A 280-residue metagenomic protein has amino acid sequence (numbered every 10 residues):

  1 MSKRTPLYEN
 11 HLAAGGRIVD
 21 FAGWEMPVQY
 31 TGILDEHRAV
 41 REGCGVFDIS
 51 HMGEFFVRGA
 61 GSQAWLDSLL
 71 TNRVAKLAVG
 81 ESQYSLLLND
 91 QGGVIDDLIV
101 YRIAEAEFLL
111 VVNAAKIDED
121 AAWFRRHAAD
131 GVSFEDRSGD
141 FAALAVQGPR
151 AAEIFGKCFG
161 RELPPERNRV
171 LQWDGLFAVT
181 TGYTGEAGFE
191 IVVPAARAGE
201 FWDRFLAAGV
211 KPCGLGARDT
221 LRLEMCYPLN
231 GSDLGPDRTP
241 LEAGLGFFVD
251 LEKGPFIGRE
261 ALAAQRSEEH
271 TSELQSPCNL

Functional and structural regions predicted by a protein language model:
M1-L88, G93, G216: Acidic, proline/glycine-enriched N-terminal capping motif
M1-V28, I103-E268, S272, S276: Conserved, structured C-terminal
K76-A78, L86-G93, L98-A104, R126-H127 (+1 more regions): Short, charge-rich binding segments
